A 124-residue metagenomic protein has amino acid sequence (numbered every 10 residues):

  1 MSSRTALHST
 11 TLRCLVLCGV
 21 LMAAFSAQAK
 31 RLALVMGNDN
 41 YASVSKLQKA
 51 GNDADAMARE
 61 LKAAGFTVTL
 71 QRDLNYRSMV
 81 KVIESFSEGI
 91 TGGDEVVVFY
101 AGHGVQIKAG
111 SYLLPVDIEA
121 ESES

Functional and structural regions predicted by a protein language model:
S2-L15: Bacterial N-terminal signal peptides that target proteins for export
R13-A24: Bacterial N-terminal signal peptides
A27-A29: Boundary at the C-terminal end of the N-terminal hydrophobic targeting segment
R31-S45: Short glycine-rich His-centered loop
A33-G37, M57, V98, G102 (+1 more regions): Residue-level detector of buried hydrophobic side-chain packing in well-ordered secondary-structure elements
N40-Y41, F66, E84, I118: A broad detector of the eukaryotic-type serine/threonine protein kinase catalytic domain
L47-N52, A63, L74, S78 (+1 more regions): A short, glycine/acidic-enriched catalytic loop
D53-D94: Functional beta-strand-loop-alpha-helix junction segments that form "active/interaction loops" within catalytic
